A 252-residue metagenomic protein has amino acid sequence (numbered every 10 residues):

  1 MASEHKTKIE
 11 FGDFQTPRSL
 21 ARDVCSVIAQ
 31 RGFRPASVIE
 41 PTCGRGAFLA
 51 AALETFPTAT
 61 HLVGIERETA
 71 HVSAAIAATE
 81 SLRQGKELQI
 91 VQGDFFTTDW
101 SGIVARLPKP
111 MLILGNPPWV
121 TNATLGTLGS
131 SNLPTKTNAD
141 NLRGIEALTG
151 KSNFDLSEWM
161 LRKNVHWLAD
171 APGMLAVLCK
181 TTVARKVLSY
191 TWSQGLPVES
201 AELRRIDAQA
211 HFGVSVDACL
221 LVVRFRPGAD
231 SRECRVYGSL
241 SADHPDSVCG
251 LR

Functional and structural regions predicted by a protein language model:
M1-K6: N-terminal, positively charged/glycine-rich alpha-helical extensions of SAM-dependent methyltransferases
I9-C25, T42-A52, P57-A59, I65-A74 (+2 more regions): Signature of N6-adenine DNA methyltransferases within the class I
S26-F33: Glycine-rich helix-loop-beta junction characteristic of Rossmann-like nucleotide cofactor-binding loops
P35-T42: Conserved class I S-adenosyl-L-methionine
I39, V63, V91: Conserved Rossmann-like nucleotide-binding pocket used by diverse enzymes that bind dinucleotide cofactors
A75-E87: Short, conserved SAM-binding/catalytic segment of Class I S-adenosyl-L-methionine-dependent methyltransferases
G85-F95: Conserved SAM-binding strand-loop segment of SAM-dependent methyltransferases
